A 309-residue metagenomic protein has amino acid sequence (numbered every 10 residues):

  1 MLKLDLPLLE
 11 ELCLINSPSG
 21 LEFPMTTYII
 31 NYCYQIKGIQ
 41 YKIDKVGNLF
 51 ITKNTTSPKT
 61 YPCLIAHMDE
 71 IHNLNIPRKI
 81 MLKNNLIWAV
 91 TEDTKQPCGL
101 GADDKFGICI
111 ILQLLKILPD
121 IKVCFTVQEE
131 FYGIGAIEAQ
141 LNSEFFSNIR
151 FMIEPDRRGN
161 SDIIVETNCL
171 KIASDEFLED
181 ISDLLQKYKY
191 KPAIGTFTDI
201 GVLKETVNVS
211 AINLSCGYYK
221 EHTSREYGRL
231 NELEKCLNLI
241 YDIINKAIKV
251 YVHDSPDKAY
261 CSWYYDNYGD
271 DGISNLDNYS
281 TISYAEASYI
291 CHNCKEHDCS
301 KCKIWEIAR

Functional and structural regions predicted by a protein language model:
L8-E11, I15-K59: A non-catalytic alpha/beta surface segment that caps or lines the substrate-entry region of metallo-dependent hydrolase
Y34-I39, T56-Y61, L114-K122, S147-I149 (+2 more regions): Short glycine/proline-enriched coil/turn segments at helix->beta-strand junctions
P58-D120: Active-site metal-coordination/substrate-binding segment of hydrolases, especially metallo-dependent peptidases
Q96-E176, Y188, P192, I200: Acidic/histidine-rich catalytic neighborhood of metal-dependent amide-processing enzymes
A173-L185, E232-I240: Gly/Ser/Thr-rich active-site loops/lids in small-molecule metabolic enzymes that frequently grip phosphoryl groups
K191-C236: Zn-dependent metallopeptidase/amidohydrolase metal-coordination segment
K220-Y284: His/Asp/Glu-rich mid-to-C-terminal helical/loop segments that flank catalytic regions of hydrolases
A285-A308: Cysteine-cluster motifs in flexible loop/terminal segments that predominantly coordinate metals
